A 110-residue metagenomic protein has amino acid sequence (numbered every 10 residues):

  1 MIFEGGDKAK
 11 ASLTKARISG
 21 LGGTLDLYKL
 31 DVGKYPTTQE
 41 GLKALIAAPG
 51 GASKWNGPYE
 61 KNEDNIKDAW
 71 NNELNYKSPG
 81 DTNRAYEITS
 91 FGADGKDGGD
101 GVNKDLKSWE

Functional and structural regions predicted by a protein language model:
M1-A16: Amphipathic alpha-helical segments typified by the pilin-like N-terminal helix that continues immediately C-terminal
T14, I18-L25: N-terminal membrane-insertion helices
G23-E110: Low-complexity, acidic interaction segments enriched in glycine
